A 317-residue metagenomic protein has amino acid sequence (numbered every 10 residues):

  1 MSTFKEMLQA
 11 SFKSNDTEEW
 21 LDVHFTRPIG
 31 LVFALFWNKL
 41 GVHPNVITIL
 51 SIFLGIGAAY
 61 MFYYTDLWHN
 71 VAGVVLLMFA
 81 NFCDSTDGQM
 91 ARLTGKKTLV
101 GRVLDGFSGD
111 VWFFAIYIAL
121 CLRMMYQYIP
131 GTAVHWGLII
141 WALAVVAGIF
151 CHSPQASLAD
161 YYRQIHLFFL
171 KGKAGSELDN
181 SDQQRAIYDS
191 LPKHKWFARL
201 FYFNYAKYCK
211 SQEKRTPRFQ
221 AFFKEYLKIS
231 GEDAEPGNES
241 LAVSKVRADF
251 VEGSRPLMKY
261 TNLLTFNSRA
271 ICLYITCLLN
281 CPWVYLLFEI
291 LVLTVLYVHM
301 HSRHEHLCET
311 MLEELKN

Functional and structural regions predicted by a protein language model:
M1-I29, C151, Y161-N317: C-terminal membrane-associated helical module and adjoining short loops/tails
L31-F33, F53-A59, A115-A119, A144 (+1 more regions): Hydrophobic, membrane-inserted alpha-helices
P44-I49, D105-F113, M258-N267: Select subsegments of transmembrane alpha-helices in polytopic membrane proteins, especially boundary-proximal
P44-V100, Y117, W141-F150: Membrane-embedded alpha-helical segments that form the functional core of polytopic membrane enzymes, especially those
A59-A72, A119-A144, C277-L286: Helix-coil boundary and interhelical linker segments in multi-pass alpha-helical membrane proteins
Y63-T65, C83-M90, P154-L158, H299-E309: Juxtamembrane membrane-interface segments at transmembrane alpha-helix termini
V75, G88-G131, H135: Basic, amphipathic juxtamembrane/active-site segments that coordinate anionic phosphate or diphosphate groups
G131-H166: Alpha-helical transmembrane segments
